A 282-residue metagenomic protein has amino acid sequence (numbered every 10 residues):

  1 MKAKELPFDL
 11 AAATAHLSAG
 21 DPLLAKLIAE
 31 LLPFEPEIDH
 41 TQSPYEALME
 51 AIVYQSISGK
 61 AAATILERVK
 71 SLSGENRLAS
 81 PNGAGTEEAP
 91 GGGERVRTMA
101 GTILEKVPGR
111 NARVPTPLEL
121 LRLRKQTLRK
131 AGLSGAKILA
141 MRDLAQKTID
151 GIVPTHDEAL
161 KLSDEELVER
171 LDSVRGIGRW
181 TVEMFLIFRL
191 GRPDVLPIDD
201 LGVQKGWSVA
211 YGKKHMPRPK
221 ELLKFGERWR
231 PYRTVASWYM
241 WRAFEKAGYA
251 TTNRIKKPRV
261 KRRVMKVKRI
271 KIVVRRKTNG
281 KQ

Functional and structural regions predicted by a protein language model:
M1-E35, D164, R179-Q282: C-terminal accessory module of base-excision DNA glycosylases/AP lyases that mediates lesion recognition and DNA
A11, S43-A47, E119-R122, L167-V168 (+1 more regions): Alpha-helical scaffolds flanking conserved acidic
L23-A25, I57-S58, A62-L78, L104 (+2 more regions): Alpha-helical ds-nucleic-acid-binding substructure associated with the helix-hairpin-helix region of base-excision DNA
L32-P44, S71: Helix-loop segments that flank and shape redox-cofactor active sites
E37, Y45, A61, L120 (+3 more regions): Short, surface-exposed helix-loop/turn micro-motifs enriched in polar/charged residues
G74-R113, T278: Intrinsic disorder/low-complexity segments
